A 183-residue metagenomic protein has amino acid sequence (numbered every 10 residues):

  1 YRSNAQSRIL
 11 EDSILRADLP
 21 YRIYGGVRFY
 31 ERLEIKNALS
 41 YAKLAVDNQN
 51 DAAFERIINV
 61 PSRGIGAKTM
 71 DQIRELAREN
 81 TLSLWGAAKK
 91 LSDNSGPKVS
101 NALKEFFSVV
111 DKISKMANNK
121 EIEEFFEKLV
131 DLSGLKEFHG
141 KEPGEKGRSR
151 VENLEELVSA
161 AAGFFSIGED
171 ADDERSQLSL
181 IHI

Functional and structural regions predicted by a protein language model:
Y1: Flexible glycine-/small-residue-rich
N4-L19, I23, R32, L39-I181: Conserved helicase C-terminal RecA-like lobe
V27-R28: Conserved RecA-like helicase motor core of SF1/SF2 enzymes
